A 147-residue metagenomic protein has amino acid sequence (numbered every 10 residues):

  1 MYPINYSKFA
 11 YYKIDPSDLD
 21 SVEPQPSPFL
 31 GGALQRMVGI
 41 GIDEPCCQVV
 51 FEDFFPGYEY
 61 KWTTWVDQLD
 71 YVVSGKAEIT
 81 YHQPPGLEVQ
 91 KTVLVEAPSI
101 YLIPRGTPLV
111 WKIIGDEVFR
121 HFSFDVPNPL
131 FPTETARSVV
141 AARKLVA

Functional and structural regions predicted by a protein language model:
M1-F51, E59, V139, L145-A147: A short, N-terminal "cap"/entry segment at the start of jelly-roll beta-barrel domains of the cupin/DSBH fold
Y2-A10, V110-A147: Double-stranded beta-helix
Q48-W65, R105: Conserved short histidine dyad/triad with adjacent acidic residue
F54, T64-Q83: Short, conserved beta-strand element in jelly-roll/cupin
Y60-T63, D67-V72, V93, I100-Y101: His/acidic/aromatic-lined binding-pocket segments of jelly-roll/cupin-type domains and related regulatory beta-sandwich
Y60-W62, I79-T80, Y101-I103, P108-G115: Short beta-strand His + acidic residue motifs that chelate non-heme Fe in jelly-roll/DSBH and cupin folds
L69, P85-L87, E117-V118, N128: Short, surface-exposed beta-strand-loop junctions and turns on beta-sheet-rich folds
P84-R105: Short acidic-glycine-tyrosine-enriched beta hairpin
